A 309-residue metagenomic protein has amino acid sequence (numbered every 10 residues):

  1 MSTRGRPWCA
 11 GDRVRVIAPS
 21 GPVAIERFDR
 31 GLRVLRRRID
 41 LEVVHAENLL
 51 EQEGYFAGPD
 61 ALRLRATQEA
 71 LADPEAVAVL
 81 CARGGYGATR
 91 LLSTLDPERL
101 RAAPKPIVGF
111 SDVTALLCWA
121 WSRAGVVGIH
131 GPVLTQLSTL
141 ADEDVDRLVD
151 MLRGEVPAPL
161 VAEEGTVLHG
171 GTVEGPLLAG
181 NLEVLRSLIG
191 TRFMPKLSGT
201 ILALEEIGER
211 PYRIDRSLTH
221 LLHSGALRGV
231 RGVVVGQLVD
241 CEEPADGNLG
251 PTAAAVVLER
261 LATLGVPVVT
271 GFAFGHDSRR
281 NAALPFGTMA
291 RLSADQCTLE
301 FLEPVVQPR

Functional and structural regions predicted by a protein language model:
M1-E75: ATP/NTP phosphate-donor binding region
V16, V79, D112, L185 (+2 more regions): Buried hydrophobic positions in well-ordered alpha/beta secondary-structure cores of metabolic enzymes
D73-A78, V230: Short acidic/histidine-rich motifs immediately flanking catalytic phosphotransfer sites in two-component signaling
A78-T89, F110: N-terminal glycine-rich "phosphate-gripper" loop used for MgATP/nucleotide binding and carboxylate activation
L95-W119, V127-L134, P267: Short, acidic/small-residue loops that bind anionic groups at enzyme active sites
G125-G190: Conserved anion/nucleotide-ligand pocket segment
K196-A253: Internal helical hairpin/lid segments
Q237-R309: ATP/nucleoside-binding phosphotransfer catalytic cores, i.e., glycine-rich phosphate-binding loops
